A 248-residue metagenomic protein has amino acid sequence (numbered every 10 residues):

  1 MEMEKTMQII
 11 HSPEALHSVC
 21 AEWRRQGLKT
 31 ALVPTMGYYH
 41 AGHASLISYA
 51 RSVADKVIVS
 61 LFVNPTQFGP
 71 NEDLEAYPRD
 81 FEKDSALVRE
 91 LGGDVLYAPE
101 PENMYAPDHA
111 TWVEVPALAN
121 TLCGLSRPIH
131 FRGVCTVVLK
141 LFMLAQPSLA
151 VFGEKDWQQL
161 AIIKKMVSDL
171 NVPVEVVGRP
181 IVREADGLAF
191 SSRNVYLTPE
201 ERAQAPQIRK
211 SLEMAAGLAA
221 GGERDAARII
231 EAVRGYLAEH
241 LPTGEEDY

Functional and structural regions predicted by a protein language model:
E2-Y248: Nucleotidyltransferase catalytic core that binds NTPs
